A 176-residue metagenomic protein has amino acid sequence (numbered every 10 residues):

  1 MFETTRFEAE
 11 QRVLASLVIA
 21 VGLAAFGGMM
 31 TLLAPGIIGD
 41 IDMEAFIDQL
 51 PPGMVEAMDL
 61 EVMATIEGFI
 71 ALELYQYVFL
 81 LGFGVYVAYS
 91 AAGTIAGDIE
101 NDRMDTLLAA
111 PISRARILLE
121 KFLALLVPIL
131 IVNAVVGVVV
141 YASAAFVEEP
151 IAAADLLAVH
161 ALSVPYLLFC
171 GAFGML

Functional and structural regions predicted by a protein language model:
M1-A24: Aromatic- and glycine-rich beta-strand/loop motifs that create alpha-glucan
A24, M30, L119, L123-M175: Secretory targeting signals
T31-M54: Interfacial/capping segments of alpha-helical transmembrane domains
I47-Y75: Interfacial loop/helix-cap signal at membrane boundaries in integral membrane proteins
A71-A96: Long, hydrophobic alpha-helical segments
A88-L108, F122: Transmembrane helix boundary and interhelical loop/hinge segments in multi-pass membrane proteins
